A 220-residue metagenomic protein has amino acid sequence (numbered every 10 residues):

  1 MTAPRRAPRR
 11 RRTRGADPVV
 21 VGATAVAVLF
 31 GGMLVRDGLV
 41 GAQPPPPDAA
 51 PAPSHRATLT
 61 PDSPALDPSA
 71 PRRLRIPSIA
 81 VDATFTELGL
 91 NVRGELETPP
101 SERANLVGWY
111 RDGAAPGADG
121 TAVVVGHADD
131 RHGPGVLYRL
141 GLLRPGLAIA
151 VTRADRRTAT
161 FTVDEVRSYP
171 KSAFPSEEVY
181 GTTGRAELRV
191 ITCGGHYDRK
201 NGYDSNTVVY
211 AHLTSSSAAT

Functional and structural regions predicted by a protein language model:
M1-P18, Q43-P46: Terminal targeting segments of Actinobacterial cell-envelope proteins
A16-V26: Sec-dependent N-terminal signal peptides
A27-R144, R153-R157, E165-T220: Solvent-exposed, non-transmembrane regions of membrane-associated and secreted proteins
